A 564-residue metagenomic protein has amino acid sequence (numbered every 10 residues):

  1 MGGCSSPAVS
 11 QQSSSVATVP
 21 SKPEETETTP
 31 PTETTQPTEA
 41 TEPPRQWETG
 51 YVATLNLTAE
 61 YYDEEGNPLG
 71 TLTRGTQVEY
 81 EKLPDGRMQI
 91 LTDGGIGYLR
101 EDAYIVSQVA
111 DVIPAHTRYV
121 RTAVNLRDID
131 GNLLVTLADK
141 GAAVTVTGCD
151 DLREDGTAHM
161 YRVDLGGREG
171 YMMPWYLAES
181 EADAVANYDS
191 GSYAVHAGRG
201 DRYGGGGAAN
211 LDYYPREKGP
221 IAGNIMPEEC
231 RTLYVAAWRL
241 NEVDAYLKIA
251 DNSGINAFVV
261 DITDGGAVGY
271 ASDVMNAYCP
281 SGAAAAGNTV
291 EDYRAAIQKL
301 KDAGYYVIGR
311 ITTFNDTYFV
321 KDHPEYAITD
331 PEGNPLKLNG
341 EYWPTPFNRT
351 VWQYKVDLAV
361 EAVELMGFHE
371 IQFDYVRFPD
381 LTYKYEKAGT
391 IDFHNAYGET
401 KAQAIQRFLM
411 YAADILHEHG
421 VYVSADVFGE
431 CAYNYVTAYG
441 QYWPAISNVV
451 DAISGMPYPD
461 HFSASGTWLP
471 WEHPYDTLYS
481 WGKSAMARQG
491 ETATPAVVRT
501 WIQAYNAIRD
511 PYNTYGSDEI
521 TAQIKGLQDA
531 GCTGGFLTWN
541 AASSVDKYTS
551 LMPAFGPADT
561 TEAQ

Functional and structural regions predicted by a protein language model:
V16, P43-R45, L91-Y119, R162-I221: Boundary regions of SH3-family modules and the immediately adjacent low-complexity/disordered segments in eukaryotic
A40-G86, Y119-A158, A197: Beta-loop motif signature
I221-W238, A295-Q298, G309-E361: Active-site-adjacent "subsite" loops/lids of carbohydrate-active enzymes
Y234, Y306-D316, Q372-P379, E399-Y439 (+2 more regions): Aromatic-lined carbohydrate-recognition surfaces of secreted/lumenal glycan-active proteins
R239-V243, K248-S253, K299, Y342-V376 (+1 more regions): An active-site-proximal structural segment forming one wall of the substrate-binding cleft that immediately precedes
V243-V268, V363-E370, A452, L527-G535: Catalytic domains of carbohydrate-active enzymes, especially glycoside hydrolases
S253-N288, D380-A388, Y548: Aromatic-lined carbohydrate-binding/catalytic grooves of carbohydrate-active enzymes
V450-A464, H473-Y479, S484-Q564: Substrate-binding cleft of secreted/luminal carbohydrate-active enzymes
